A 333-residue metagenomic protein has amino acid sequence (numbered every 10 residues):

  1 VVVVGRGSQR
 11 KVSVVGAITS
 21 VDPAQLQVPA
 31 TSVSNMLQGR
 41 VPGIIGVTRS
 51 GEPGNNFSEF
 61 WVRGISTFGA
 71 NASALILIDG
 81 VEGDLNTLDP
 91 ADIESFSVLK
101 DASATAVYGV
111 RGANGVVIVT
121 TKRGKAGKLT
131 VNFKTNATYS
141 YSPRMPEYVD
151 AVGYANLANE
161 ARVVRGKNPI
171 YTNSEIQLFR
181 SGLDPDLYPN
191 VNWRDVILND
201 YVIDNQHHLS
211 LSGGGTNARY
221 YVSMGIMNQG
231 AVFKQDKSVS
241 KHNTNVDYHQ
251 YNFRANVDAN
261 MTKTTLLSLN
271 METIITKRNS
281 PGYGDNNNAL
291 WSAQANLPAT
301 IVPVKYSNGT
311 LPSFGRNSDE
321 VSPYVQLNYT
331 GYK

Functional and structural regions predicted by a protein language model:
V1-A255, L266-S268: Short, small/polar-rich motifs associated with maturation and membrane association, primarily at protein termini
A72-S73, Y201, N256-T264, N270-I275 (+1 more regions): Extracellular/periplasmic, surface-exposed regions of secreted and cell-surface proteins
I78, K263, S307: Short, ordered coil/turn segments that flank beta-strands lining enzyme active or ligand-binding pockets
Y141-S174, I274-E320: A surface-exposed, glycine/aromatic-enriched loop/edge motif typical of exported proteins
